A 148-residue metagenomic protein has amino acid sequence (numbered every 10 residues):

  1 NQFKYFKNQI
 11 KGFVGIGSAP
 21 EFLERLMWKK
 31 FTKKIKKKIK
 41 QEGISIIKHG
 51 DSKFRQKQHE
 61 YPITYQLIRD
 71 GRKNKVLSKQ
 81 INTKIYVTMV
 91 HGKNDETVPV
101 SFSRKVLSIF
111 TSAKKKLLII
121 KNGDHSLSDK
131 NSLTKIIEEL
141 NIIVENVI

Functional and structural regions predicted by a protein language model:
N1: Glycine-rich nucleophile elbow surrounding the catalytic serine of serine-hydrolase chemistry
Q9-V87, G92-S101, K105-K114, I119 (+2 more regions): The alpha/beta-hydrolase serine catalytic core
E139-V147: C-terminal alpha-helix
